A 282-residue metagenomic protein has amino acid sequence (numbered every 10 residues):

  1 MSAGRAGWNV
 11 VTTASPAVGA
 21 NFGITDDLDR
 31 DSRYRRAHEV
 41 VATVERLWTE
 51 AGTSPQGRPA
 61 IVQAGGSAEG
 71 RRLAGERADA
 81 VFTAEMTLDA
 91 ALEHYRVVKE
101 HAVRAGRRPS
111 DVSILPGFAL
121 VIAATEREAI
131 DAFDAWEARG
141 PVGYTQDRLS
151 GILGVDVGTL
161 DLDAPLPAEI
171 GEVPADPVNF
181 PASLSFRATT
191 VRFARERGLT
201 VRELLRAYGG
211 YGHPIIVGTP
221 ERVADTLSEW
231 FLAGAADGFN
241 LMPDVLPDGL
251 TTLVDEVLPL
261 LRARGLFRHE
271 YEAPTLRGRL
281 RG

Functional and structural regions predicted by a protein language model:
M1-E45, G57-G282: C-terminal amphipathic alpha-helical "assembly" element that mediates oligomerization/partner interfaces or acts as
E50-Q56: Long, well-ordered, tryptophan-enriched scaffold segments
